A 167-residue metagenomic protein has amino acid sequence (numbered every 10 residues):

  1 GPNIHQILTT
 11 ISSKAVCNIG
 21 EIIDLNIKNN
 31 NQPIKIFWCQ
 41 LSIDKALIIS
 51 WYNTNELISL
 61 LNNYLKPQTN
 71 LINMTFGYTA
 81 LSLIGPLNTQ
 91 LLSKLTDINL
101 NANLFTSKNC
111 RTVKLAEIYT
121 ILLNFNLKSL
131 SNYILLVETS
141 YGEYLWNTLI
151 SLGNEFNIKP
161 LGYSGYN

Functional and structural regions predicted by a protein language model:
G1-N167: Basic, glycine/lysine-rich polyanion-binding surfaces/domains
